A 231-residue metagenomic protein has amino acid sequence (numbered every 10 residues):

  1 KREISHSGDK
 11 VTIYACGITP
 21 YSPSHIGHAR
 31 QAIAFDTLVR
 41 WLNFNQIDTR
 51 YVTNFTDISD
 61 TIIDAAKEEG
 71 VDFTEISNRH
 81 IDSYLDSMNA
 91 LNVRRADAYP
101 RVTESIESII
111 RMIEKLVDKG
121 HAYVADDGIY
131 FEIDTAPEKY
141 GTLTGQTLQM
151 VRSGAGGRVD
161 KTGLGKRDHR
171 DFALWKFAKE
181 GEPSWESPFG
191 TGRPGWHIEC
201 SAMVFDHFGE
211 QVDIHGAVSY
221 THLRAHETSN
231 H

Functional and structural regions predicted by a protein language model:
K1-S229: NTP-dependent nucleotidyl-transfer catalytic core
